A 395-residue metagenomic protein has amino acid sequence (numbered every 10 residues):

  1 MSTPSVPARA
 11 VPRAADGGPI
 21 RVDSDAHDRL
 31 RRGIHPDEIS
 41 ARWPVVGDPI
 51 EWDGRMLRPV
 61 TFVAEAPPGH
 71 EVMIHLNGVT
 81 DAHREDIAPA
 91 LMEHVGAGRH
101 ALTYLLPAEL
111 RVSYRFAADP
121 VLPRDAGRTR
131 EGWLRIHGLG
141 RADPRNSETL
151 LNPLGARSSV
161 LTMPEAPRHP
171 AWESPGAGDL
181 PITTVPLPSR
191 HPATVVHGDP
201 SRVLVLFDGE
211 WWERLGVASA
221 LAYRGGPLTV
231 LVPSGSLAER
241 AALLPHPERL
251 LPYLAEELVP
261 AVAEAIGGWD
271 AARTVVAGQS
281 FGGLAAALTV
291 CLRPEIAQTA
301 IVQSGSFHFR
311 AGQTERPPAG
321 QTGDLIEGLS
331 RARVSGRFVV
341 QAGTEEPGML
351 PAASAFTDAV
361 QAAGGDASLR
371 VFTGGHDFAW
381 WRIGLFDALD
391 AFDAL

Functional and structural regions predicted by a protein language model:
S2-R84, P89, V95-L395: Non-catalytic cap/lid and distal C-terminal segments of serine-dependent acyl enzymes
